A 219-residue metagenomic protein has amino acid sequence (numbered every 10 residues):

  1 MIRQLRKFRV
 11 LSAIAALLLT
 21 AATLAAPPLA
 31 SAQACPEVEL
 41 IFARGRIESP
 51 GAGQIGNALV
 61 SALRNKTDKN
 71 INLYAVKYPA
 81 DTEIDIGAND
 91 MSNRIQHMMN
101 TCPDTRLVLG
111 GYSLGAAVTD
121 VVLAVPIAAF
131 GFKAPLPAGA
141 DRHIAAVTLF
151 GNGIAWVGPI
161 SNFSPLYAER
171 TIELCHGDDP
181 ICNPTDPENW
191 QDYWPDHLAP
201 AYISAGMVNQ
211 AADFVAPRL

Functional and structural regions predicted by a protein language model:
M1-A32: Secretory targeting and sorting signals
Q4, C35-E37, R142: Non-catalytic, mobile gating and regulatory segments of ester bond hydrolases
A26-P27, L136, W194: Intrinsic-disorder/low-complexity coil detector
A30, Y74, T171-I172: A broad, low-specificity signal marking well-ordered, structured residues that form hydrophobic/aromatic
A34-R106, D178-P217: Active-site catalytic motif of lipid deacylating hydrolases and related acyltransferases
N89-I172, P180-I181: Serine-dependent carboxylesterase/thioesterase catalytic core of lipase-like alpha/beta-hydrolase/SGNH enzymes
C175: Residue-level detector of conserved, well-ordered beta-strand and adjacent loop positions that form binding/recognition
